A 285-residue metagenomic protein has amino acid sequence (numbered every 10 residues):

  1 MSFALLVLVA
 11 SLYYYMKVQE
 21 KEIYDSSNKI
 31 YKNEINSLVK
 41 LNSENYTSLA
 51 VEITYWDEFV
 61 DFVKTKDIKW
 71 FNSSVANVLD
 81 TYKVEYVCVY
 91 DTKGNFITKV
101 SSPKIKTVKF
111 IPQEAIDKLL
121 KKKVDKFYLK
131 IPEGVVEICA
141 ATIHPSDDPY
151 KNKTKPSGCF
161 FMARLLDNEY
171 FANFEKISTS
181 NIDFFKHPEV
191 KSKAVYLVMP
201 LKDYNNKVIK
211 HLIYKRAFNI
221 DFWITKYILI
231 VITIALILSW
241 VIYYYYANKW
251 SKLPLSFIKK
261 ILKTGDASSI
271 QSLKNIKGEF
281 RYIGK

Functional and structural regions predicted by a protein language model:
M1-K21, V231-I242: Extreme N-terminal signal-anchor transmembrane helix of membrane signaling/transducer proteins, especially in bacteria
M1-L8, D25, S256-F257, A267 (+1 more regions): Positive-inside N-terminal membrane-insertion signal
S26-N72, T92-K106, N168-K186: Extracellular/periplasmic ligand-binding regions of membrane signal-transduction receptors
W56, N72, A76-K155: Extracytoplasmic/periplasmic ligand-binding sensor regions of membrane-associated signaling proteins
E137-H144, Y150-L166, L197-F222: Short, hydrophobic beta-strand elements of compact beta-sandwich sensory domains
C159-L201: Extracytoplasmic/lumenal ectodomains and periplasmic regions of secretory and membrane proteins
N173-E175, H211-I234: Membrane-interface helix-start motif
K249-K277, G284: Membrane-proximal alpha-helical signal-transduction linkers
